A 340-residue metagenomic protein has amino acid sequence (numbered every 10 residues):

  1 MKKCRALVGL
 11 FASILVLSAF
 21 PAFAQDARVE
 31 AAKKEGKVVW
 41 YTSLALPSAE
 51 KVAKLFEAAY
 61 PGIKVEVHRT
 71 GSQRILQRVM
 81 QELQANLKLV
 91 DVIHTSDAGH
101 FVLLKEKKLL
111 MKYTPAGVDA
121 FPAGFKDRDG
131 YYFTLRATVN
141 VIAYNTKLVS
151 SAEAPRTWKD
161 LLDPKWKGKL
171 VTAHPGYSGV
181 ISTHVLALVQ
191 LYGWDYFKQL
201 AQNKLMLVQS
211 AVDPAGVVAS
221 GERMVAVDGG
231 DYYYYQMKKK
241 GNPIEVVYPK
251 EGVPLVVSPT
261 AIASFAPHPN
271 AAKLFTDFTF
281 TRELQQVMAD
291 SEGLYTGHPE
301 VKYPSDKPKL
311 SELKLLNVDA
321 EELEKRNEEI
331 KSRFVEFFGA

Functional and structural regions predicted by a protein language model:
G9-A19: Bacterial N-terminal signal peptides
Y41-A53, V65-L83, K88-E222: Extracytoplasmic ligand-binding site segments that recognize negatively charged/polar headgroups
G99-L103, M224-P243, E292-G293: A ligand-binding cleft/hinge motif common to bilobed small-molecule-binding domains
L110-G117, G130-F133, K159, Q236-P254 (+1 more regions): Short beta-strand->loop
A123, T138, K198-A201, L207-V208 (+3 more regions): Periplasmic-binding protein-like
A143-L148, L186, V256-H268, V287-M288: A bilobed periplasmic-binding-protein/Venus flytrap-type ligand-binding module shared by bacterial periplasmic
W166-G176, F278-Y303: Periplasmic-binding protein-like
L284, K302-A340: Extracellular/periplasmic bilobal clamshell ligand-binding domains
